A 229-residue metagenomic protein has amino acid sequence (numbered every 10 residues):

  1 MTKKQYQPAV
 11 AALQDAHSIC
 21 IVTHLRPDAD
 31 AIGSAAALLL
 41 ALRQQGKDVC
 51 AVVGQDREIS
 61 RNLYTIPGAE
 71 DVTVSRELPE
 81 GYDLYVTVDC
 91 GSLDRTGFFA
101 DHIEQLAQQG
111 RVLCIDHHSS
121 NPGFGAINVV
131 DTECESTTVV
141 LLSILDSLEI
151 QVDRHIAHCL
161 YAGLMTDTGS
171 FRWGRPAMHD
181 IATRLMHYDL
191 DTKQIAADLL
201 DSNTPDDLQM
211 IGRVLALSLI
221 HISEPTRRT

Functional and structural regions predicted by a protein language model:
M1-A16: Positively charged, low-complexity intrinsically disordered leader regions
I19-E80: Anionic-ligand anchoring segments at beta-strand to alpha-helix junctions in alpha/beta enzyme folds, i.e., glycine
R26-P27, C90-L93, H118-S120: Short glycine-rich anion-binding loops that position phosphate/pyrophosphate groups of nucleotides and phosphorylated
I103-Q109: Short, conserved loop/helix-junction motifs that constitute active-site signature segments in enzyme catalytic cores
I115-T183: Short alpha-helices
R172, A177, T183-L219: Accessory alpha-helical/coil subdomains and C-terminal extensions that flank or cap enzyme catalytic cores
I220-T229: Single conserved hydrophobic/aromatic residue that forms the stacking wall/gate of nucleotide- or nucleobase-binding
